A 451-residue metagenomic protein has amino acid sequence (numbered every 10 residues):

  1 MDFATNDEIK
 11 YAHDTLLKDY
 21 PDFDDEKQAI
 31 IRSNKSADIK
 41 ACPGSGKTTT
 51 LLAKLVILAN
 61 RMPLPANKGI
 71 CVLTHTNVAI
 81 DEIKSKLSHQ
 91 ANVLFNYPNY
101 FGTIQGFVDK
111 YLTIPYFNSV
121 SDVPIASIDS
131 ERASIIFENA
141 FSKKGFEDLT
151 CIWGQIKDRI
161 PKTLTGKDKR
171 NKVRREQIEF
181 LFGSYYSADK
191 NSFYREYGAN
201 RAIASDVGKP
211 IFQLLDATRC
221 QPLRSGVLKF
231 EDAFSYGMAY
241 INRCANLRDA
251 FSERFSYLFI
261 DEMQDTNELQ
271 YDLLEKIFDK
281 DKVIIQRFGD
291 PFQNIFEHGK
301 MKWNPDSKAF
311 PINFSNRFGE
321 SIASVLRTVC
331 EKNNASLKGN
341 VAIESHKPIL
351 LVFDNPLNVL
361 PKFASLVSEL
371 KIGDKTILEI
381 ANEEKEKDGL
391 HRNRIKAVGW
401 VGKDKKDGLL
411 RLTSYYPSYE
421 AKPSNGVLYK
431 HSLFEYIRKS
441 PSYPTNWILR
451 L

Functional and structural regions predicted by a protein language model:
M1-S119, D249: P-loop NTPase Walker
A4, E8-G46, D206-K300, F314: Conserved helicase NTPase motor core
L55, T74-N77, I104-Q105, F288-F292 (+2 more regions): A short beta-strand-to-loop transition that corresponds to the Sensor-1 phosphate-sensing loop of AAA+ P-loop ATPases
K68-G69, D81-F180: Conserved P-loop NTPase-based nucleic-acid remodeling module centered on helicase motor cores
E176-L228: Conserved helicase NTPase catalytic core signature
D272-E344: Conserved RecA-like helicase ATPase core segment that couples NTP binding/hydrolysis to strand translocation
N313-S424: Helicase P-loop NTPase motor core
K422-L451: Long, charge-rich alpha-helical interaction segments
